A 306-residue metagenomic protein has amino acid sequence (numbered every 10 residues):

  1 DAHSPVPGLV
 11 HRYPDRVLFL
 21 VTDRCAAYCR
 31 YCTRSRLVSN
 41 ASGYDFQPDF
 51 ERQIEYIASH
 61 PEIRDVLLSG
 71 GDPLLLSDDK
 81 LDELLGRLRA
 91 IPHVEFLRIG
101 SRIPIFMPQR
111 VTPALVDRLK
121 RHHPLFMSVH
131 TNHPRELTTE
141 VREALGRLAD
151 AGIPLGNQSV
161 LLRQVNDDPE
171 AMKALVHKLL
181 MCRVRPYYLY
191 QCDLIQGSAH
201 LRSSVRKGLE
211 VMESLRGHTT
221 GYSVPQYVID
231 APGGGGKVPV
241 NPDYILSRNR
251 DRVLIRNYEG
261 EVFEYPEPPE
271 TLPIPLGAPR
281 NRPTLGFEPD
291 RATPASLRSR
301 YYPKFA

Functional and structural regions predicted by a protein language model:
D1-F19, R36: N-terminal [4Fe-4S]-dependent radical SAM core
F19-L20, C32, V66-L68, P73-L74: Conserved catalytic-core segments centered on acid/base and nucleophilic motifs
V21-R36: Local cysteine-cluster metal-coordination motifs and their immediate loop/turn environment, predominantly Fe-S cluster
D23-C25, D72, I103, H133 (+1 more regions): Short, flexible loop/turn elements at secondary-structure junctions
S35, P48-D49: Short, conserved phosphate-binding/catalytic loop or strand-edge motifs used in phosphoryl-/nucleotidyl-transfer
L37-Y44: A short alpha->loop->secondary-structure connector
E51-D65, L74-T219: Conserved AdoMet/S-adenosylmethionine-binding subsite of the radical SAM
L180-A306: Auxiliary Fe-S-binding modules of radical SAM enzymes
